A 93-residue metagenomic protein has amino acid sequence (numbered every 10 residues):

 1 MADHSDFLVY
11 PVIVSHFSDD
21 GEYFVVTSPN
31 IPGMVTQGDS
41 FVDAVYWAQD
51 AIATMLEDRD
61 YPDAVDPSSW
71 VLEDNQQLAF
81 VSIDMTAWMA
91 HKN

Functional and structural regions predicted by a protein language model:
M1-P11, W47-N93: Short, charged, surface-exposed hinge/linker loops at domain edges that act as mobile lids or interdomain connectors
Y10, Y23-F24, F41: Aromatic side chains
V14-I31: Short aromatic-glycine-(Arg/Gly/Cys) micro-motifs in beta-strand/loop hairpins
G21-Y23, V35, A90-K92: Intrinsically disordered, low-complexity acidic/polar segments
T27, D43, W47-D50: Residues within well-formed alpha-helices
P32-V42: A short, exposed loop/beta-hairpin motif centered on an aromatic-Gly-Thr core
